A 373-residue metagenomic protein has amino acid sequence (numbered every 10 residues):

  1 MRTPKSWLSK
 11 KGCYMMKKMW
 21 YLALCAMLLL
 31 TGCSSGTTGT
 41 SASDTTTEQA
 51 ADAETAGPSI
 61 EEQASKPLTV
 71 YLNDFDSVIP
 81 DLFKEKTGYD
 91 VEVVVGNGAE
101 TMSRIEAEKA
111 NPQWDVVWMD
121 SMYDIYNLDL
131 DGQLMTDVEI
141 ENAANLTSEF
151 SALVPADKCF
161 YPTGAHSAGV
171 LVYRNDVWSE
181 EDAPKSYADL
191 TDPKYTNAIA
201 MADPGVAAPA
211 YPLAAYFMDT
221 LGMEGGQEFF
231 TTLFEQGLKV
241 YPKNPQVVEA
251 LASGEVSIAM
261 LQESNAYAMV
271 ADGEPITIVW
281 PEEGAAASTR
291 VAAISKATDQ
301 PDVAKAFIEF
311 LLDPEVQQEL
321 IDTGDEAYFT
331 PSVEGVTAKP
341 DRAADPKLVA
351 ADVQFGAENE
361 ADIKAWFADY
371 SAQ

Functional and structural regions predicted by a protein language model:
L28-G32: C-terminal motif of bacterial Sec signal peptides marking the signal peptidase cleavage site
C33-E48: Bacterial lipoprotein signal-peptidase II cleavage site
A56-Y126: Early extracytoplasmic/lumenal segment of secretory-pathway proteins
T69-F75, G96, Q113-E255: Extracytoplasmic ligand-binding site segments that recognize negatively charged/polar headgroups
Y123-N127, A252, S257-P275: A ligand-binding cleft/hinge motif common to bilobed small-molecule-binding domains
S167, F229-F234, V240, G273-K296: Periplasmic-binding protein-like
V172-V177, M218, S288-V303, L311 (+1 more regions): A bilobed periplasmic-binding-protein/Venus flytrap-type ligand-binding module shared by bacterial periplasmic
K194-A202, F310-E334: Periplasmic-binding protein-like
